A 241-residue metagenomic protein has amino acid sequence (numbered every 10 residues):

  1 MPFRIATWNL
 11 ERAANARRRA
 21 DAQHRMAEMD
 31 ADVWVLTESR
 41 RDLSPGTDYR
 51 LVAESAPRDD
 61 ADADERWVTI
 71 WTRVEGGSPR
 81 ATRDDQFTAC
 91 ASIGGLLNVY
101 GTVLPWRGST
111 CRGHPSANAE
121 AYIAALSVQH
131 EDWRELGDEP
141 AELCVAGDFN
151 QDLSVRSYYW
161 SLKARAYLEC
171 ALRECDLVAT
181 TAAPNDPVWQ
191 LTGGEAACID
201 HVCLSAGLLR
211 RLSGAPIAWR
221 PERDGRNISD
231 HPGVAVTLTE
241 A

Functional and structural regions predicted by a protein language model:
M1-T7, E11-Q23, T72-A241: Active-site regions of metal-assisted phosphoester/phosphodiester hydrolases, unifying DNase/endonuclease modules
M1-Y49, D60, E65, A241: N-terminal, active-site-proximal structural segment of metallo-dependent hydrolase catalytic domains
S55-A63, T82-D85: Short, ordered beta-strand-loop transition motifs
P57-D59, E65-E75: Catalytic-core segment of enzymes that process non-peptidic bonds
